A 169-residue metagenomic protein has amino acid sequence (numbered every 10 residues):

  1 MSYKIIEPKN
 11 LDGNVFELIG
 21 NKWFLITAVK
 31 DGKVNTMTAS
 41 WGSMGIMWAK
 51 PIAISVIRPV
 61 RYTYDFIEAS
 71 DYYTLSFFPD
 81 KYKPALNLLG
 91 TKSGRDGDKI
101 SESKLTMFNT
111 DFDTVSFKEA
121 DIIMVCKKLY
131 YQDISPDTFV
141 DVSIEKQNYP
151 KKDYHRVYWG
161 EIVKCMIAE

Functional and structural regions predicted by a protein language model:
S2-A39, S43-E169: Active-site-proximal mixed secondary-structure blocks
